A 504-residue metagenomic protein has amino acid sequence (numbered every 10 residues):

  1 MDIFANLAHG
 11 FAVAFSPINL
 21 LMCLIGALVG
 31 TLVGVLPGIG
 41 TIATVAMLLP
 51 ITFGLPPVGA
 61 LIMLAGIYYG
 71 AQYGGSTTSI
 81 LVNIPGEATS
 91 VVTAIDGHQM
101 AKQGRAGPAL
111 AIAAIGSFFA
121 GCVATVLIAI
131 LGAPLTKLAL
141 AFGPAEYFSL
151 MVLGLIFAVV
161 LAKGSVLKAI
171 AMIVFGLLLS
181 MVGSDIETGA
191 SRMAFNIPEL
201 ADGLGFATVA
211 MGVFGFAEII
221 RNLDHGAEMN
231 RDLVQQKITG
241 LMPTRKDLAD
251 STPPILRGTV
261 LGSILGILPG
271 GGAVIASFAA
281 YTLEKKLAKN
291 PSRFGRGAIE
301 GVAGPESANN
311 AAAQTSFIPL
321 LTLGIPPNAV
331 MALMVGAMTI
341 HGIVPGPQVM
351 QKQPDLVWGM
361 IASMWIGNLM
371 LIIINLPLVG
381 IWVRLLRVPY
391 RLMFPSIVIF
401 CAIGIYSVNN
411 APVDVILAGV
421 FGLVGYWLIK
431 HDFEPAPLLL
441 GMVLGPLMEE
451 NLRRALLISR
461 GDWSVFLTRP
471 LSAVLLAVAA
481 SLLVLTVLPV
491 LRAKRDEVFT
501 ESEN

Functional and structural regions predicted by a protein language model:
M1-I62, Q103-I112, S117, G121-G132 (+8 more regions): N-terminal alpha-helical transmembrane segments of multi-pass membrane transport and channel/translocase proteins
M1-V58, K137, S191-A298, V383 (+3 more regions): Helix-loop-helix hairpins and the membrane-proximal interhelical loops of multi-pass alpha-helical transport proteins
A27-T41, G70-N83, A158-K163, V260-P269 (+3 more regions): Transmembrane alpha-helix interface/packing and boundary motifs in multi-pass membrane proteins, characterized by
V33-I42, I80-S90, V123-L127, L265-I275 (+4 more regions): Short helix-coil transition sites and intra-membrane helix breaks within transmembrane domains of multi-pass
T41-P50, L64, S79-Q99, I130 (+7 more regions): Re-entrant/interfacial helical elements at transmembrane boundaries that shape and gate the permeation pathway
V58-I62, Q99-G116, K289-G301, A329-A332 (+1 more regions): Membrane-interface alpha-helices at helix entry/exit sites of multi-pass transporters
Y68-I80, G86, A298-L323, P327 (+1 more regions): A structural-propensity feature for long, helix-poor, extended segments
A111-A227, I340-K494: Membrane-embedded alpha-helical modules
